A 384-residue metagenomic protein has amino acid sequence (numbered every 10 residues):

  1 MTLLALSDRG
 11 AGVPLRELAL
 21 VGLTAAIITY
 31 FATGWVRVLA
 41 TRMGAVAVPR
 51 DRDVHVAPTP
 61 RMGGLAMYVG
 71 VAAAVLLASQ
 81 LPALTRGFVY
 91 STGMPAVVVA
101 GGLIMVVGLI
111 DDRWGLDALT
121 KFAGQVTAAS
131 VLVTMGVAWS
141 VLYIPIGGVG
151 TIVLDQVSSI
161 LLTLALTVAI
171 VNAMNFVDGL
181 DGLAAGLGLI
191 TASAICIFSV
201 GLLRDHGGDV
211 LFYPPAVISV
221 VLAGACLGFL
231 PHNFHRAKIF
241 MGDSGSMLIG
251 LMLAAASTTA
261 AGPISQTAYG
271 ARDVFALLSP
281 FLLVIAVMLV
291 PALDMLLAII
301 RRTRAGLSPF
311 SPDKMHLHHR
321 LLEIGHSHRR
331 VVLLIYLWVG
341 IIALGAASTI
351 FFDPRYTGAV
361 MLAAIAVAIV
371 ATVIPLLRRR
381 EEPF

Functional and structural regions predicted by a protein language model:
T2-G44, Y68-V106, L183-F384: Alpha-helical transmembrane segments
V48-M62: Juxtamembrane helix-capping/reentrant segments at transmembrane boundaries
P60-Q80, S130-V137: A generic, lipid-embedded transmembrane alpha helix
A66-V69, V98-G102, A123-T127, S158-A165 (+1 more regions): Membrane-embedded alpha-helical segments of multi-pass membrane proteins, especially the transmembrane helices
T92-L132: Hydrophobic alpha-helical hairpins/lids featuring a short glycine-rich hinge
D112-W114, I144-L154: Membrane interface segments of multi-pass transport proteins and intramembrane proteases
S158-M174, L183: Function-critical hydrophobic alpha-helical transmembrane segments in multi-pass membrane proteins
